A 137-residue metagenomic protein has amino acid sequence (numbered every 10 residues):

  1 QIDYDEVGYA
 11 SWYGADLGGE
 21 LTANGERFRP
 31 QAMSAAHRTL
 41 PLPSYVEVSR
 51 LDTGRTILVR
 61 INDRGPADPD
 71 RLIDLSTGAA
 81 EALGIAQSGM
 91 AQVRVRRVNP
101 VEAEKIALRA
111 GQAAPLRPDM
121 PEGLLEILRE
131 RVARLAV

Functional and structural regions predicted by a protein language model:
Q1-V137: Secreted/periplasmic proteins
